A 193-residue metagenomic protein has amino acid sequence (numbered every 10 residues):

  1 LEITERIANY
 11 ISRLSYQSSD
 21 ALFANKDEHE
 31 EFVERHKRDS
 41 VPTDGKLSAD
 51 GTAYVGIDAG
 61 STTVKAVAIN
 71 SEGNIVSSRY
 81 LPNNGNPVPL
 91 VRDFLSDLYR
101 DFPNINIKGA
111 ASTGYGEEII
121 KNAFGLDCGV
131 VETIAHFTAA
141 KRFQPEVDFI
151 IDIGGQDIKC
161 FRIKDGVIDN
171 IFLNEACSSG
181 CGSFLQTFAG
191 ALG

Functional and structural regions predicted by a protein language model:
E2-E132: N-terminal glycine/serine-rich phosphate-binding loop of ATP-dependent small-molecule kinases, especially carbohydrate
I3, A139-F143, V147-D148: Phosphate/diphosphate-binding loops
Y54, A66, D148, I158-C160: Generic short beta-strand
I69-N70, F161-I163: Short beta-strand-to-turn element immediately C-terminal to the catalytic PLP-Schiff-base lysine in fold type I
L81-N83, K108-S112, D127-F137, I151-G155 (+1 more regions): Active-site nucleophile and cofactor-binding loops and adjacent substrate-binding regions of central metabolic enzymes
N83-V88, D165-G193: Glycine-rich phosphate-binding loop plus the immediately following alpha-helix
Y99, K121, K141, A189-G193: Residue-level preference for well-ordered alpha-helical positions
E118, T138, Q186: Active-site phosphate/pyrophosphate- and oxyanion-stabilizing loops and adjacent acidic/basic residues in soluble
